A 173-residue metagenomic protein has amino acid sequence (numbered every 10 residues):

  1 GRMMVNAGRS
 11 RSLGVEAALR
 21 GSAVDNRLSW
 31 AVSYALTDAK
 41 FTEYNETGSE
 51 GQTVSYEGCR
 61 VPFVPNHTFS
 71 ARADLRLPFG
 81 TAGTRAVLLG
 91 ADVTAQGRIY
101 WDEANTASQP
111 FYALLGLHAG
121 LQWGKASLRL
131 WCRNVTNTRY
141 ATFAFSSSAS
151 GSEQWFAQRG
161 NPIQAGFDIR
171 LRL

Functional and structural regions predicted by a protein language model:
G1-M3, E43-Y56, T106-P110, A141-E153: Flexible, surface-exposed loop regions and adjacent strand-edge segments of Gram-negative outer-membrane beta-barrel
M3-D102, R170-R172: Gram-negative outer-membrane beta-barrel transporters
V5, A39, C59-P62, P110-Y112 (+3 more regions): Flexible, active-site-adjacent loop/turn segments at secondary-structure boundaries
R11-V15, P65-F69, F111-L115, G124 (+1 more regions): Residues that define the transmembrane beta-barrel architecture of outer-membrane proteins
L19, H118-L121: Alpha-helix C-terminal capping segments
F79, A107, F156-Q158: Short proline/glycine-enriched turn/loop segments at secondary-structure junctions
T94-D102, L121-L173: C-terminal beta-signal and adjacent terminal beta-strands/loops of Gram-negative outer-membrane beta-barrel proteins
D102-S108, G116-H118: Short, glycine/charged-rich beta-strand-loop motifs at protein surfaces that mediate ligand recognition and catalysis
